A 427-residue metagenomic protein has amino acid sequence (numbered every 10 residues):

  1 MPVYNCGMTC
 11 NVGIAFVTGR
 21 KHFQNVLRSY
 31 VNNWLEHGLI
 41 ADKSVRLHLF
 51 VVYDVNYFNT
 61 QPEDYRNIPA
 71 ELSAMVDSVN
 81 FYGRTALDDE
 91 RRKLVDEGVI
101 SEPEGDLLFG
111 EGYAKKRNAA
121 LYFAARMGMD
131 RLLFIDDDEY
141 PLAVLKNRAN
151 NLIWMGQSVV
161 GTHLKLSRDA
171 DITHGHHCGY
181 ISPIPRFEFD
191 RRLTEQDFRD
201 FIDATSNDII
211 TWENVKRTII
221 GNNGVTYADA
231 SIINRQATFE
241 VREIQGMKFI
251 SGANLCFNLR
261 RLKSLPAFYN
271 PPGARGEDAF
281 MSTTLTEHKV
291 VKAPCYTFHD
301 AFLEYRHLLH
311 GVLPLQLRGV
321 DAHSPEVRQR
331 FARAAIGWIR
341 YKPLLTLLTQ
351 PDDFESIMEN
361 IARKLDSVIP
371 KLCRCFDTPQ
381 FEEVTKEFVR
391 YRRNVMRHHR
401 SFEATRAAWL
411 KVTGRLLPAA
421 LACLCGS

Functional and structural regions predicted by a protein language model:
M1-N5, V17-R20, D54-V55, H299-S427: Terminal low-complexity segments of carbohydrate-biosynthetic enzymes
M1-N67, E102-E104, V412-S427: N-proximal low-complexity "stem/linker" segments adjacent to membrane-targeting elements
T60-M127: Active-site-proximal specificity loops/subdomain of glycosyltransferases
A70-E71, R192-S206, H310-E326: Acidic, Ser/Thr-rich peripheral helices and adjacent loops at domain boundaries
L132: Short aromatic/hydrophobic "clamp" motif used to bind/position activated sugar donors
I135-D136, K292-A301: Catalytic beta-strand/loop signature of glycosyltransferases that borders the donor
P141-K263: Conserved catalytic core of nucleotide-sugar-dependent glycosyltransferases
A274-F280: Acidic donor-binding loop at a coil-to-helix junction in glycosyltransferase catalytic cores that engages
